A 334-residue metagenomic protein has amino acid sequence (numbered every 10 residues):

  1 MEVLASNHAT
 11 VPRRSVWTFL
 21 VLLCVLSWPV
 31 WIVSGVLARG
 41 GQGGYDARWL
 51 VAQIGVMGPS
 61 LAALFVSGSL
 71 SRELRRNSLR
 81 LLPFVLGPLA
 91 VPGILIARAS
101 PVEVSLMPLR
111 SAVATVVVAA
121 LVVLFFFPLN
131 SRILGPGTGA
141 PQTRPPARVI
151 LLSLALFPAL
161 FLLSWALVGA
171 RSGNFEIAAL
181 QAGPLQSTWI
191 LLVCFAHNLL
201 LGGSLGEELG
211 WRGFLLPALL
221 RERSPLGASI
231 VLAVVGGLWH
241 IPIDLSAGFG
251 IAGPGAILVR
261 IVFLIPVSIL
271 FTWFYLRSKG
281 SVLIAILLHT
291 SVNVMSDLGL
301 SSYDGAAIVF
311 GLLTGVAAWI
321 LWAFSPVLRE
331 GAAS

Functional and structural regions predicted by a protein language model:
E2-S204, D297-S334: Specific transmembrane helices
P12-V16, R75, P145-P146, S224-A228 (+3 more regions): Membrane-helix interface segments
L20, C24, M57, L154 (+7 more regions): Residue-level signature of the transmembrane alpha-helical core of multi-pass small-molecule transporters
L81-P88, S229-V235, L283-N293: Central hydrophobic cores of alpha-helical transmembrane segments in multi-pass integral membrane proteins
L163, L215, L270-F271: Hydrophobic/aromatic residues in alpha-helical transmembrane segments
L205-A233, L276-S281: Membrane-interface helix/loop boundary segments of multi-pass membrane proteins
I243-P254: Interfacial helix-loop-helix junctions of multi-pass membrane proteins
G255-G280: Hydrophobic alpha-helical transmembrane segments of multi-pass membrane transport proteins, especially secondary
